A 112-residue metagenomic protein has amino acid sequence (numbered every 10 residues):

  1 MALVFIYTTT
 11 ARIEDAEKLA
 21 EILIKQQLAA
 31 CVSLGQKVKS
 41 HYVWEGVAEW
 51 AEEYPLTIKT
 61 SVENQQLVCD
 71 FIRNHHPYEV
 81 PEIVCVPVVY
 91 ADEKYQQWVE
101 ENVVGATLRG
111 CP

Functional and structural regions predicted by a protein language model:
M1-P112: Positively charged, small/polar-rich N-terminal and surface patches that mediate targeting and assembly and bind
